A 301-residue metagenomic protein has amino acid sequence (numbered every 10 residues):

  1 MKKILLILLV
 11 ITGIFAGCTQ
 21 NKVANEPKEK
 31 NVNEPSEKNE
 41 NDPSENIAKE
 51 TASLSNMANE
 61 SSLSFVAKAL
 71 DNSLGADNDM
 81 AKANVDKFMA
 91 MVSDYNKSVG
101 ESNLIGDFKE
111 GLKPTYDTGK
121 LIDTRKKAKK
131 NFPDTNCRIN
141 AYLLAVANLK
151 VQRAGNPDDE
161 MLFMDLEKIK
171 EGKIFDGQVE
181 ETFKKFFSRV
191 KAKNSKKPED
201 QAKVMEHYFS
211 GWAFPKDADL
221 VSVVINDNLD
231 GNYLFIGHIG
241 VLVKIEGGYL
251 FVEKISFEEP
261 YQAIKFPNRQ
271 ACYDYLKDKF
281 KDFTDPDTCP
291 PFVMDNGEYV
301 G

Functional and structural regions predicted by a protein language model:
K3-N21: Sec-dependent N-terminal signal peptides of Gram-positive bacterial secreted proteins and lipoproteins
G17-G301: Cysteine-nucleophile amide-bond enzymes
